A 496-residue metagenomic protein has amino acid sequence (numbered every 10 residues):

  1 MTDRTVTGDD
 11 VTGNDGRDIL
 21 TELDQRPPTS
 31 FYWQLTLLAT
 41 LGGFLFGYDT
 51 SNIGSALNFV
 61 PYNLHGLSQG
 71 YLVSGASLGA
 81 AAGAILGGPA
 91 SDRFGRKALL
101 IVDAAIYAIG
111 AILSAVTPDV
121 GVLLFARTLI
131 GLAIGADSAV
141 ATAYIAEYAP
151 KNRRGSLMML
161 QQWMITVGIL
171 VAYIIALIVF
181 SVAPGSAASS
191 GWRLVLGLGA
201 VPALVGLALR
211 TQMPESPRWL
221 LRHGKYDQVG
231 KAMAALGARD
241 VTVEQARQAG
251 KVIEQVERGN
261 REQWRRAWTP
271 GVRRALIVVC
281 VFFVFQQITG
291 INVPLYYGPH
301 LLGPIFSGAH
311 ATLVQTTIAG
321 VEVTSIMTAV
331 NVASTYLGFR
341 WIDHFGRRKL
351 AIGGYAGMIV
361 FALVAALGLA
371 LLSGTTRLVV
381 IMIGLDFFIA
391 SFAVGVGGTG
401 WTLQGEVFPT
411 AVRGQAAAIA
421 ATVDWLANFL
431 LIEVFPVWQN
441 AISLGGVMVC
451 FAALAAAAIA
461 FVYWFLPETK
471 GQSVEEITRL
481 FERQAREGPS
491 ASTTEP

Functional and structural regions predicted by a protein language model:
T2-Q228, A234, V256-P496: Alpha-helical transmembrane bundle of multi-pass membrane proteins
Q69, V229, T242-A246: Small-residue helix-packing motif on alpha-helices
A234, D240-E257: Cytosol/matrix-facing amphipathic helices and coiled-coil assembly/linker segments of eukaryotic membrane proteins
